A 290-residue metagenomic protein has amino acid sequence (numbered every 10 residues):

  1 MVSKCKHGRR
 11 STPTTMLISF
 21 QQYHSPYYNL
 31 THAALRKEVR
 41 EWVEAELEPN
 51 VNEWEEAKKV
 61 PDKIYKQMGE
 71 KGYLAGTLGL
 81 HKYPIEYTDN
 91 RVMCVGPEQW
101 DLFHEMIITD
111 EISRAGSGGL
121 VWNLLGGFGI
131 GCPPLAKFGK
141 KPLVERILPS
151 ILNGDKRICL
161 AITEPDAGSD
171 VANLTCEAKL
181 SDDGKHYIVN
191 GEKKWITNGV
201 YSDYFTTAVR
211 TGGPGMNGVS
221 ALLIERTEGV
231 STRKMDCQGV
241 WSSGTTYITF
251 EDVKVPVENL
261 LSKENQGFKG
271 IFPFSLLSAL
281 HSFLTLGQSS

Functional and structural regions predicted by a protein language model:
V2-A34: Intrinsic disorder at enzyme termini
L30, V230-S290: Glycine-rich beta->alpha junctions and the first turn(s) of the following alpha-helix
G72, T109-S113, L223-V230, E251-V255: Short Ser/Thr-interspersed hydrophobic loop/turn segments at strand-loop and sheet-helix junctions that line or gate
Y73-E145, P149-G154, N198-Y204, H281-S282: Internal helix-loop-helix
G154-I162: A short, Trp-centered hydrophobic/proline-enriched beta-strand micro-motif
D166-T175: Active-site-adjacent elements of ketosynthase-type condensing enzymes
C176-L180: A structural signal for short hydrophobic beta-strand segments in well-ordered beta-sheet cores
K185-R233: A short core secondary-structure module
